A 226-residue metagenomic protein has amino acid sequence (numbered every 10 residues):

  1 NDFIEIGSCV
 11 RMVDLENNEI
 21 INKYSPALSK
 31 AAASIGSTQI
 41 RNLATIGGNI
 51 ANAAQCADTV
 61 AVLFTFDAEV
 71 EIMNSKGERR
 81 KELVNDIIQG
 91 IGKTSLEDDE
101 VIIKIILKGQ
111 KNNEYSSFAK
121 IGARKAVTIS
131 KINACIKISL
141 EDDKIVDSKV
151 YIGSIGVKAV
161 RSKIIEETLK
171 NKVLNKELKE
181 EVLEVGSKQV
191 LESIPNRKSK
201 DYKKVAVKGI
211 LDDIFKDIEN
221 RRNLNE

Functional and structural regions predicted by a protein language model:
N1-E226: C-terminal structural segment of proteins
